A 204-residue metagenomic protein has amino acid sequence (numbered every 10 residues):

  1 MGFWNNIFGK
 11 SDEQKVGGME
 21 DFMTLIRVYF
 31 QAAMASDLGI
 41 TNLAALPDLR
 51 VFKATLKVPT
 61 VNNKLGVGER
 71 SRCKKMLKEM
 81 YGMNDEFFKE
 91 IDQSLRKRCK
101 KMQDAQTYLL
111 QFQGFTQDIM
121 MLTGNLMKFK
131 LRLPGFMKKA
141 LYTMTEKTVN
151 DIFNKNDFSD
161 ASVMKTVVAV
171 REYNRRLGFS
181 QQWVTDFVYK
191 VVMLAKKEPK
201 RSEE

Functional and structural regions predicted by a protein language model:
G2-E203: Small-residue-enriched hydrophobic alpha-helices in membranes
